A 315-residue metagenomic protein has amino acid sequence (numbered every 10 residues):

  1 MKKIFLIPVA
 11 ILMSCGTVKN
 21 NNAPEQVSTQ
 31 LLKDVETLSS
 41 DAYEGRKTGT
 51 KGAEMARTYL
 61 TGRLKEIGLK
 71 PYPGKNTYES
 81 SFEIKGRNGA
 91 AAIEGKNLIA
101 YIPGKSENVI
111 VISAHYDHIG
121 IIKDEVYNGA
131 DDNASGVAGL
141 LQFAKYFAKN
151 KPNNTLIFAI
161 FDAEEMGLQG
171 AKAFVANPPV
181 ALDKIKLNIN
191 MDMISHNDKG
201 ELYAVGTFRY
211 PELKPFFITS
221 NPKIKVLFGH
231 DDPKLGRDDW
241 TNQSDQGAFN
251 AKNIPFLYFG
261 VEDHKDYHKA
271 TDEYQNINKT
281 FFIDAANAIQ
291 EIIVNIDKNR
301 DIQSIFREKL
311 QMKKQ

Functional and structural regions predicted by a protein language model:
M1-Q26: Bacterial Sec-dependent N-terminal signal peptides
N20-E25, D41-K51, G86-G89, D124-N133 (+4 more regions): Second-shell loop/turn segments in exported
E25-M55, I67, P71-P73, K265-K269: N-terminal capping segment at the start of a domain
A42-G45, L64, K70-P71, G86-G89 (+7 more regions): Solvent-exposed loop/turn segments at secondary-structure junctions within structured extracellular/periplasmic domains
R46-Y101: A non-catalytic alpha/beta surface segment that caps or lines the substrate-entry region of metallo-dependent hydrolase
G49, K265-Q315: His/Asp/Glu-rich mid-to-C-terminal helical/loop segments that flank catalytic regions of hydrolases
A100, I112-M166, I289: Alpha-helical metal-binding/catalytic segments enriched in His/Glu/Asp
E107, F161-Y258: Metal-dependent peptidase/peptidase-like ectodomains
